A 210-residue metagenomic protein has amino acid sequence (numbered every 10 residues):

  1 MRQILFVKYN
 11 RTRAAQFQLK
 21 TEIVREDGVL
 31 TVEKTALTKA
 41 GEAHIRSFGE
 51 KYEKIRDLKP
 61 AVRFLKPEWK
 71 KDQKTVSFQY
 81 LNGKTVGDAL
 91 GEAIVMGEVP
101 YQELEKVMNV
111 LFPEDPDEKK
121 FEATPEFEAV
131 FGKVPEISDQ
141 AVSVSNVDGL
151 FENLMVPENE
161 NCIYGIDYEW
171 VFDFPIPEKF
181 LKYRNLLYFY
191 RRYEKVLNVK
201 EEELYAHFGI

Functional and structural regions predicted by a protein language model:
M1-R11: Juxta-kinase regulatory segment immediately upstream of eukaryotic protein kinase catalytic domains
N10, A15-L65, D72, D88-L90: ATP-binding glycine-rich loop module of kinase domains
I23-V24, Y80, V156-P157: Conserved hydrophobic "DFG−1" position in protein kinase catalytic cores
L30, K74-V76, N161-I163: Hydrophobic residues embedded in beta-strands of well-ordered beta-sheets
L37-A40, K70-T75, L81-K84, E152 (+1 more regions): Short, solvent-exposed loop/turn segments at secondary-structure junctions
F64-V134: Conserved structural core of kinase catalytic domains
A129-L197: Catalytic activation segment of kinase domains across protein kinase-like and atypical kinase folds
Y190-I210: A conserved long alpha-helix in the C-terminal portion of kinase-like catalytic domains
